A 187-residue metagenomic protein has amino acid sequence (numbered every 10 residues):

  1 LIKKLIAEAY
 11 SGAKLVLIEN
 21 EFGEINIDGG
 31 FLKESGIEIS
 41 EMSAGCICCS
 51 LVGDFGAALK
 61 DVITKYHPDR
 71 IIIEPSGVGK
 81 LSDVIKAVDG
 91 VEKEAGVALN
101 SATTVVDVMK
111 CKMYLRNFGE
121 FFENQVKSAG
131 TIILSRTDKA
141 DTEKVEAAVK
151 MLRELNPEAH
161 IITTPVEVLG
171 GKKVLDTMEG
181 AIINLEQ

Functional and structural regions predicted by a protein language model:
L1-L115: Nucleotide-state-sensitive switch-loop elements of NTP-binding domains
N20-F22, T137, V166: Short, ordered loop/turn segments at secondary-structure junctions
E21, E74, A129, S135 (+1 more regions): Residue-level signal for inorganic ion chemistry
E92, I133-R136: Short amphipathic alpha-helical interaction patches enriched in hydrophobic/aromatic residues with interspersed Lys/Arg
A102, I132-I133: Short, well-ordered beta-strand core segments
C111, D138-D141: Short histidine/acidic/glycine/proline-rich micro-motifs that form metal- and phosphate-coordinating active-site loops
N117-E120: Charged helix-capping and loop-helix junction motifs
N124, S128-T131, A140-Q187: C-terminal accessory "lid"/substrate-recognition subdomains
